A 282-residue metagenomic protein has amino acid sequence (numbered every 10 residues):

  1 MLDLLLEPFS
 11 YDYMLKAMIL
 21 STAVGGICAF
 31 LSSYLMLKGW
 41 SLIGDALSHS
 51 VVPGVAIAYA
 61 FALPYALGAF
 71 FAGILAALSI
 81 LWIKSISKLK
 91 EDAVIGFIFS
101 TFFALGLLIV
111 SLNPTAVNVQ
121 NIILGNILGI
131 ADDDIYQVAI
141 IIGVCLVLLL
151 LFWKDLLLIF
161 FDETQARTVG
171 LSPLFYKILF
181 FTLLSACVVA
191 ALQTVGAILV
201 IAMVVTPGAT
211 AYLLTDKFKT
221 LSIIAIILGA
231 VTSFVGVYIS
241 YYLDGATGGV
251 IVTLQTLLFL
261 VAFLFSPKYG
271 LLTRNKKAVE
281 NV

Functional and structural regions predicted by a protein language model:
L2-K16, S87, E91-K154, V282: Transmembrane helix-bundle core of multi-pass membrane transporters and related energy-transducing complexes
Y13-G25, L63-L75, A139-G143, V189-M203: Structural signature of hydrophobic alpha-helical transmembrane segments
A17-L20, A66-A72, D92, G96 (+3 more regions): Loop-to-transmembrane alpha-helix initiation sites
S33-T115, Y212-I223, Y242-L243: Short loop segments and helix-boundary regions at transmembrane helix junctions of multi-pass inner-membrane proteins
S50-A60, F97-I109, G129-I130, P173-I178 (+2 more regions): Small-residue-rich segments of transmembrane alpha-helices in multi-pass membrane proteins, especially helix faces
V147-F180: Membrane-helix/interface signature in polytopic inner-membrane proteins
I198-G249: Transmembrane alpha-helical segments in multi-pass inner-membrane proteins
G245-V282: Cytosolic-side transmembrane-helix boundaries in multi-pass membrane proteins
